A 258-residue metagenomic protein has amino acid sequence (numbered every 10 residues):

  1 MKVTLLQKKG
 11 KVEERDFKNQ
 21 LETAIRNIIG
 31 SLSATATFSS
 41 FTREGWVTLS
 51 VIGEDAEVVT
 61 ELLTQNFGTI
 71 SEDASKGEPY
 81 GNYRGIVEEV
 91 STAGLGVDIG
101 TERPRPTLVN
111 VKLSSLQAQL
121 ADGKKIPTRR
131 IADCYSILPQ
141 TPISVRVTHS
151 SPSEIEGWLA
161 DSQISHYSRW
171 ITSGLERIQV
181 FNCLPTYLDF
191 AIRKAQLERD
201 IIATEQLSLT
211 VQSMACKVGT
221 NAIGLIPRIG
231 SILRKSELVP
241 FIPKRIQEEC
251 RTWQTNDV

Functional and structural regions predicted by a protein language model:
M1-F67, T128-V258: OB-fold/S1-family RNA-binding modules
W46-I52, E57-T64, G68-L138, P142-T148: S1/OB-fold single-stranded RNA-binding interface
